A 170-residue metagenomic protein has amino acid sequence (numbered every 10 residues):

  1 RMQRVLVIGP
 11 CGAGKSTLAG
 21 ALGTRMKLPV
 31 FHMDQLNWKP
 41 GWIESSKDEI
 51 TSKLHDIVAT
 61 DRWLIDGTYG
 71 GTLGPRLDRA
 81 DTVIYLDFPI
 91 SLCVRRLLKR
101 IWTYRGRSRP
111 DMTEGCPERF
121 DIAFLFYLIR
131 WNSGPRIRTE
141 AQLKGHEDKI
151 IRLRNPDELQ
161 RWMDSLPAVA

Functional and structural regions predicted by a protein language model:
V7: Hydrophobic anchor at the beta1->P-loop junction of P-loop NTPases
C11: The conserved Walker
K15: Conserved lysine of the Walker
L18: Hydrophobic positions on the alpha1 helix immediately C-terminal to the Walker A/P-loop
A21: Active-site signature of alpha/beta-hydrolase-fold catalytic machinery across serine- and Asp/Cys-nucleophile hydrolases
R25, Y127-A170: NTP-dependent small-molecule kinase module
P29-F88: Conserved nucleotide-sensing/catalytic segment adjacent to the nucleotide-binding pocket in NTP-handling enzymes
F88-G134: A glycine- and Lys/Arg-enriched "phosphate-lid" helix/loop adjacent to the NTP-binding pocket of small-molecule kinases
